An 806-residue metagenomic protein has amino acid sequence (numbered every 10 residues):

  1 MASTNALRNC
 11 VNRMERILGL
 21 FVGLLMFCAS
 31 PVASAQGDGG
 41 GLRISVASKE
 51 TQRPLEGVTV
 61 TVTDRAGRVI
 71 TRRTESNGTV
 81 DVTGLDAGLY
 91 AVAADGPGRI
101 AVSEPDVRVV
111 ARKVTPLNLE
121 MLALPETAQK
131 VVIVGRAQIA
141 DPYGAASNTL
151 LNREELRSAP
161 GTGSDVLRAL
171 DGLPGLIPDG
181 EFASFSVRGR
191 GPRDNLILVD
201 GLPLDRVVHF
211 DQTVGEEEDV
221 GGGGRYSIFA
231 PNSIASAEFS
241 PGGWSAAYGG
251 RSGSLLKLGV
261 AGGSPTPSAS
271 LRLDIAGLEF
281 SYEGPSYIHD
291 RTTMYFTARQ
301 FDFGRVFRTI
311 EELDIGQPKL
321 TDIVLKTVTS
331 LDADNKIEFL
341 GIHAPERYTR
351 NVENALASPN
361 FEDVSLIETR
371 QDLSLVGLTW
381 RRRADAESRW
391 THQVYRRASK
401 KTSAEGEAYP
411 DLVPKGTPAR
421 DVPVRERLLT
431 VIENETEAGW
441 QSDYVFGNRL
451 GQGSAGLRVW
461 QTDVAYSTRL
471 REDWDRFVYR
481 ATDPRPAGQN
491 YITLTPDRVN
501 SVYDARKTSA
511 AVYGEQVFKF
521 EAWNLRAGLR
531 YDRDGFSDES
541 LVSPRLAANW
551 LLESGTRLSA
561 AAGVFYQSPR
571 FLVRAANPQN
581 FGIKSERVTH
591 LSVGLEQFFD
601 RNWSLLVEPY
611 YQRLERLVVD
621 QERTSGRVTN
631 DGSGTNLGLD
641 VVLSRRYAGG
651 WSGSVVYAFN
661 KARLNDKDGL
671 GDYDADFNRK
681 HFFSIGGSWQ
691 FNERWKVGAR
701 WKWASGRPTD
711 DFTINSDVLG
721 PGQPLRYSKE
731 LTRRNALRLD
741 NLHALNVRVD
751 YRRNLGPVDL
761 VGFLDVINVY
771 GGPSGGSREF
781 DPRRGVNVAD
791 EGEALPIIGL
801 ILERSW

Functional and structural regions predicted by a protein language model:
A33-A137, D141: Periplasm-facing N-terminal accessory domains of Gram-negative outer-membrane beta-barrel systems
I100, P105-N118, Q129-W244, L255-K257 (+2 more regions): Periplasmic N-terminal accessory/gating domains of Gram-negative outer-membrane beta-barrel systems
V208, R347, E353-A355, A548-S592 (+3 more regions): Surface-exposed extracellular loop regions of Gram-negative outer-membrane beta-barrel proteins, predominantly
S270, I275-Q300, L313-Y348, E368-W390 (+1 more regions): Transmembrane beta-barrel wall of Gram-negative outer-membrane proteins
F303, K336-R383, A398-D421, R425-N434: Flexible loop and strand-edge segments within Gram-negative outer membrane beta-barrel domains
R389-Y395, S399-S403, L551, L558-S559 (+4 more regions): Membrane-embedded beta-barrel scaffold of Gram-negative outer-membrane proteins
L450, K519-N524, Y611-R613, N630-T713 (+1 more regions): Gram-negative outer-membrane beta-barrel transporters
R694, K702-L725, D740-N746, D750-W806: C-terminal beta-signal and adjacent terminal beta-strands/loops of Gram-negative outer-membrane beta-barrel proteins
